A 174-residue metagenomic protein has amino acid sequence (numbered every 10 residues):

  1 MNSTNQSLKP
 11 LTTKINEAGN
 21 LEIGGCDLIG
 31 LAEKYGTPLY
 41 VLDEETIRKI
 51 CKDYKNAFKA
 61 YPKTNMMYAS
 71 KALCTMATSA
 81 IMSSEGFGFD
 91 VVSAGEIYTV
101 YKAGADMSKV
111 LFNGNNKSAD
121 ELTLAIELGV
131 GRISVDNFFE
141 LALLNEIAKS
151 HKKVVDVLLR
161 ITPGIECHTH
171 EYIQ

Functional and structural regions predicted by a protein language model:
M1-D156: A charged N-terminal "starter" segment
M1-S3, I147, P163-Q174: Active-site loop/helix belt of alpha/beta enzymes
V110, R160, Y172: Short glycine- and Lys/Arg-enriched binding-loop motifs that mark or flank ligand-binding interfaces
K152-E166: Glycine-rich, aromatic-flanked loop segments that form ligand/cofactor-binding clefts across common enzyme folds
